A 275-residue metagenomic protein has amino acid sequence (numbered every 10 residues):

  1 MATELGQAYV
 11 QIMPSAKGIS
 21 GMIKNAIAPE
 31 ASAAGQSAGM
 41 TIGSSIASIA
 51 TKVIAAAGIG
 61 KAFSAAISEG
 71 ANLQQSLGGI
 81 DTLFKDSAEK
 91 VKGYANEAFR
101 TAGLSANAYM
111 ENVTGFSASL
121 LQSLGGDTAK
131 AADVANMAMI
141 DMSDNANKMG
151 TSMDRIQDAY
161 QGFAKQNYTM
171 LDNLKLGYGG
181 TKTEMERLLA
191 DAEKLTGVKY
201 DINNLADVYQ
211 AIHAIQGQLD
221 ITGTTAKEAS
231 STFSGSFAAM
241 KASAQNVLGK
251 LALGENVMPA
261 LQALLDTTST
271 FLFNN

Functional and structural regions predicted by a protein language model:
M1-A71, N167, G249-N256, L272: Low-complexity, glycine/alanine-rich, low-charge segments that are largely flexible
V10-I12, I80, A244: Extracellular/surface recognition and adhesion modules
T51-A102, V113-Q122, V134-A146, R155-I221 (+4 more regions): Small-residue helix-packing and pore-constriction motifs in hydrophobic alpha-helices
T128: The substrate-binding groove and active-site-proximal loops of carbohydrate-active enzymes, especially glycoside
P259-N275: Short, intrinsically disordered, charge-balanced linker/junction segments flanking boundaries in proteins
